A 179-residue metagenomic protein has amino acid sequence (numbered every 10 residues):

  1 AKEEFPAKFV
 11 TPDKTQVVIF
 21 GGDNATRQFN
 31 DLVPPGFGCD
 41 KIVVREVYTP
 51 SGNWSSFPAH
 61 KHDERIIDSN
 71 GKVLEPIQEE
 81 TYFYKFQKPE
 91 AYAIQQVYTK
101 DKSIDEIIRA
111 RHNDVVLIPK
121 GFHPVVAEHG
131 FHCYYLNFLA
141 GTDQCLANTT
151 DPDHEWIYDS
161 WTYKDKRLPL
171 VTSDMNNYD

Functional and structural regions predicted by a protein language model:
A1-K2, P12-H112, A127-D179: Active-site region of the double-stranded beta-helix
E4-A7: Internal alpha/beta loop-helix hairpins
V10-D13, P119: Helix N-cap / beta->alpha transition motif
V115-V116, K120-V125: Histidine-centered metal-chelating micro-motifs
